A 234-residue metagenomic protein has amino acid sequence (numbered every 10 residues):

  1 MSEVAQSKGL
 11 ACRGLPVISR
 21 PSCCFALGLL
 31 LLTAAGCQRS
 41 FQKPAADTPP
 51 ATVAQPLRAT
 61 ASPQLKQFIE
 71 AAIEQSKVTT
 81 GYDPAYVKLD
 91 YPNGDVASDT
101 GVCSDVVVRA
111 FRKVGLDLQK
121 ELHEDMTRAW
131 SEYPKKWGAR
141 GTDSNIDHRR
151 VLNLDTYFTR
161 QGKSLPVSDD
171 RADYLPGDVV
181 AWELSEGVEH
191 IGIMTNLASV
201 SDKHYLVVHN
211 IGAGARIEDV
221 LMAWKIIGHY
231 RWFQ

Functional and structural regions predicted by a protein language model:
M1-V4, V17-I18, V53: Short hydrophobic transmembrane-like helices used for membrane targeting/insertion
S7-F25: Bacterial N-terminal signal peptides that target proteins for export
F25-L31: Hydrophobic helical h-region of N-terminal Sec-dependent signal peptides in bacterial secretory/periplasmic proteins
T33-G36: C-terminal motif of bacterial Sec signal peptides marking the signal peptidase cleavage site
F41-Y157, K163: N-terminal capping segments
I69, T127-V208: ...with weaker cross-activation on analogous glycine-rich loops/strands in unrelated enzymes
L118-Q119, M194, K225-G228: A structural signal for short, hydrophobic beta-strand segments that form beta-sheets in beta-rich/all-beta domains
H204-Q234: Low-complexity, Gly/Ser/Thr/Pro-rich intrinsically disordered linker/tail segments
